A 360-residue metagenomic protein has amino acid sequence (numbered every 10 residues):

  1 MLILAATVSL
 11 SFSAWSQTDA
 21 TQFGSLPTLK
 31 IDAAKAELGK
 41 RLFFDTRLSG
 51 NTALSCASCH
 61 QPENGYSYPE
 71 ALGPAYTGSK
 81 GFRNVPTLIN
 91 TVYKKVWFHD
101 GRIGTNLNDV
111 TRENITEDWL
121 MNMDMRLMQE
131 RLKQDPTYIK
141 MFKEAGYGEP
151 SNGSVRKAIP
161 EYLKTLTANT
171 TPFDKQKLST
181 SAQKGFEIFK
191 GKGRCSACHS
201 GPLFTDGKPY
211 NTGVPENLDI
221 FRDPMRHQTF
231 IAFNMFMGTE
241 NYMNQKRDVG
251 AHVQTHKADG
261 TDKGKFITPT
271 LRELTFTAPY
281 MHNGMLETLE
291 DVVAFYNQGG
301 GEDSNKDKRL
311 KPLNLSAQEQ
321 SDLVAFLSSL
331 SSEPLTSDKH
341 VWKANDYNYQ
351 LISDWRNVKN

Functional and structural regions predicted by a protein language model:
M1-S9: Sec-dependent N-terminal signal peptides
S11-S13: N-terminal signal peptide c-region/cleavage motif recognized by signal peptidases
W15-N360: Periplasmic c-type cytochrome electron-transfer domains
